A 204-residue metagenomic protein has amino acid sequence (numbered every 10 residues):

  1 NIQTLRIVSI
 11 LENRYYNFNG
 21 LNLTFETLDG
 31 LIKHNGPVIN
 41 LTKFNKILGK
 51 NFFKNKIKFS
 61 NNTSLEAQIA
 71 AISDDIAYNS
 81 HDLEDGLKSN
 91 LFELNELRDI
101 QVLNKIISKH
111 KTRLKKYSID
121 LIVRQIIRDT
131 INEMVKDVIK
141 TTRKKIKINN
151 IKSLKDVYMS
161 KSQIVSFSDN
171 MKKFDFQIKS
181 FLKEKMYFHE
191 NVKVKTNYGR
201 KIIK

Functional and structural regions predicted by a protein language model:
I2, I7-Y16, G20-K204: Histidine-centered, transition-metal-coordinating active-site segments
